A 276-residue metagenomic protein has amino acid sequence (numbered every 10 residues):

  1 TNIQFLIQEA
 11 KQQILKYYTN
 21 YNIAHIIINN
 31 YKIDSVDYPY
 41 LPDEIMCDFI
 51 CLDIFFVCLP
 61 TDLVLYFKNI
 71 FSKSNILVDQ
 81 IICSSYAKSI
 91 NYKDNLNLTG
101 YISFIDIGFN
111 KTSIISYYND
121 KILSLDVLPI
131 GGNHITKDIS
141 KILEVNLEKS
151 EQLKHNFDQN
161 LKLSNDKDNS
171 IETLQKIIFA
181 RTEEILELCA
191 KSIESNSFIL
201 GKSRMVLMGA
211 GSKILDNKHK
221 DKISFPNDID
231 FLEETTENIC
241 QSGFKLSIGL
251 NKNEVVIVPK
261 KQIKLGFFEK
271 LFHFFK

Functional and structural regions predicted by a protein language model:
T1-I102, L161, I171-F179, N196-G201 (+1 more regions): Nucleotide/phosphate-binding catalytic cleft detector across ATP-hydrolyzing and phosphate-transferring enzymes
Y21, G100-I107, L147-L153, K245-K261: A polyampholytic, Gly/Pro-enriched intrinsically disordered region
T61-N69, Y86, Y117-L215: Phosphate-binding glycine-rich/basic clefts of nucleotide- and phosphate-handling proteins, predominantly
S72, N97, K220-P226: Short, solvent-exposed amphipathic alpha-helical segments in soluble enzyme and RNA/protein-processing domains
S85, L128-G131, F231-E237, L250: Short, acidic/turn-prone active-site loops that include or flank metal/cofactor- and phosphate-binding residues
N91, H134-D138, T236-G243: Short, charged, surface-exposed secondary-structure boundary motifs
K93-L125, I139: Gly/Thr-rich phosphate-binding beta-strand-loop-beta motif of the actin/hexokinase/Hsp70
D221-S247: Conserved phosphate-binding/catalytic loops in two-lobed NTP-binding clefts
